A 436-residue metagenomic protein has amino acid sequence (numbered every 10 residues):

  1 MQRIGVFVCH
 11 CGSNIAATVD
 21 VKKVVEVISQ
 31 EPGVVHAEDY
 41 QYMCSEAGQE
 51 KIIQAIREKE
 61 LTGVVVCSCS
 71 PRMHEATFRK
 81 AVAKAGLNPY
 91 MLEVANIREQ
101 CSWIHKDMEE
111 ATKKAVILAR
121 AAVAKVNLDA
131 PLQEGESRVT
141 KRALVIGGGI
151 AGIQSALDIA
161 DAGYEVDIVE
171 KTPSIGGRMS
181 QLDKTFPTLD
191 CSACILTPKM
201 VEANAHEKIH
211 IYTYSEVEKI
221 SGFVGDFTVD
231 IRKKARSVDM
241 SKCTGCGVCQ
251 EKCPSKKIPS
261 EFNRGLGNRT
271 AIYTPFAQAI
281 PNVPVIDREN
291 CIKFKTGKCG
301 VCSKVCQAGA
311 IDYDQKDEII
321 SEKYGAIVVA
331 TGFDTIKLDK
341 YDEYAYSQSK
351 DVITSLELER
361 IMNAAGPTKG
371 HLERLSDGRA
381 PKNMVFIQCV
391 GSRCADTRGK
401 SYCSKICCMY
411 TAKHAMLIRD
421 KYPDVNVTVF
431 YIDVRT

Functional and structural regions predicted by a protein language model:
M1-A17, Y422, T428-I432: A short, flexible N-terminal coil/short beta segment enriched in small residues
F7-V8, C67-S68, E93-N96, A330 (+1 more regions): Short beta-strand segments
V21-A37, M43, Q54, K80-I97 (+6 more regions): N-terminal glycine-rich dinucleotide-binding loop that anchors FAD/FMN and/or NAD(P) in oxidoreductases
M43-S45, T213-G225, R288-N290, D317-E318: A conserved short coil-to-beta-strand element within the FAD-binding core of flavoproteins
A47, R57-K59, S102-G176, K234-S321 (+1 more regions): Rossmann-like dinucleotide/flavin-binding elements
L61-C69: Periplasmic-binding protein-like
